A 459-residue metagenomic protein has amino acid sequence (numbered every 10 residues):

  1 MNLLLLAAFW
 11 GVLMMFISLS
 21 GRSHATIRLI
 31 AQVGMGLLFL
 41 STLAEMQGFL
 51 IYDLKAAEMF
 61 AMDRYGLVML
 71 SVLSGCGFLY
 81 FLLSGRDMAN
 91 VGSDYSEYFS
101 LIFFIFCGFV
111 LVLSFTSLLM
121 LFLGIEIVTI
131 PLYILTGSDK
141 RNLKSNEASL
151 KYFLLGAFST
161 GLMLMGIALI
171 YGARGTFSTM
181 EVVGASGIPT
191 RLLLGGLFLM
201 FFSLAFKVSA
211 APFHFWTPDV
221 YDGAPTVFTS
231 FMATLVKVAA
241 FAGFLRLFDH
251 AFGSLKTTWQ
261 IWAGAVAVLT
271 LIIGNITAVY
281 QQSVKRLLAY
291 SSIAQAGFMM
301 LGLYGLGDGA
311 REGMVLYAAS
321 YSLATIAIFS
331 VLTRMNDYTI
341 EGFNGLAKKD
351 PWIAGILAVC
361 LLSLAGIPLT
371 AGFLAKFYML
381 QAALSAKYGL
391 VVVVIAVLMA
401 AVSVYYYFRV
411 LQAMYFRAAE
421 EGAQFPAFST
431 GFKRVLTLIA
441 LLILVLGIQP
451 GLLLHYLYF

Functional and structural regions predicted by a protein language model:
M1-F459: Alpha-helical transmembrane segments of multi-pass membrane proteins predominantly involved in bioenergetics
